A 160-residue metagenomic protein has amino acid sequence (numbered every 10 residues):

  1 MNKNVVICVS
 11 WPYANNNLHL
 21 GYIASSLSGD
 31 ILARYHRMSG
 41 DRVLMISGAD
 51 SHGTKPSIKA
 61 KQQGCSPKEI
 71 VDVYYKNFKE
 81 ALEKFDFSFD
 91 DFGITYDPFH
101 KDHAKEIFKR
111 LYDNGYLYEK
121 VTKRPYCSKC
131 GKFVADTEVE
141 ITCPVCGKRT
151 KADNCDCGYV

Functional and structural regions predicted by a protein language model:
M1-V160: N-terminal, positively charged nucleic-acid-binding surface of large information/translation enzymes
